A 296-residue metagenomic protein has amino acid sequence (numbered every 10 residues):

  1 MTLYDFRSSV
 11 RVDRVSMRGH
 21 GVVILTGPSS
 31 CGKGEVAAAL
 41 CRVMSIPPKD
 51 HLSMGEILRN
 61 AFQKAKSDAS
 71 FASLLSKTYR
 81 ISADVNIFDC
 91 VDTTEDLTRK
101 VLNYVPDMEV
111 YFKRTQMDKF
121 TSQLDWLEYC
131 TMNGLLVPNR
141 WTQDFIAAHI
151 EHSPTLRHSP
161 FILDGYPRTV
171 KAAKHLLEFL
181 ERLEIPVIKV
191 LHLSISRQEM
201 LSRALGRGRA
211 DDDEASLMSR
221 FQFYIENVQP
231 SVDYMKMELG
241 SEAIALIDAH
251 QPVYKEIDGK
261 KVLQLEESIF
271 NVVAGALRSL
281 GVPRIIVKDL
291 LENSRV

Functional and structural regions predicted by a protein language model:
M1-V296: Glycine-rich phosphate-binding loop of ATP-dependent small-molecule kinases
